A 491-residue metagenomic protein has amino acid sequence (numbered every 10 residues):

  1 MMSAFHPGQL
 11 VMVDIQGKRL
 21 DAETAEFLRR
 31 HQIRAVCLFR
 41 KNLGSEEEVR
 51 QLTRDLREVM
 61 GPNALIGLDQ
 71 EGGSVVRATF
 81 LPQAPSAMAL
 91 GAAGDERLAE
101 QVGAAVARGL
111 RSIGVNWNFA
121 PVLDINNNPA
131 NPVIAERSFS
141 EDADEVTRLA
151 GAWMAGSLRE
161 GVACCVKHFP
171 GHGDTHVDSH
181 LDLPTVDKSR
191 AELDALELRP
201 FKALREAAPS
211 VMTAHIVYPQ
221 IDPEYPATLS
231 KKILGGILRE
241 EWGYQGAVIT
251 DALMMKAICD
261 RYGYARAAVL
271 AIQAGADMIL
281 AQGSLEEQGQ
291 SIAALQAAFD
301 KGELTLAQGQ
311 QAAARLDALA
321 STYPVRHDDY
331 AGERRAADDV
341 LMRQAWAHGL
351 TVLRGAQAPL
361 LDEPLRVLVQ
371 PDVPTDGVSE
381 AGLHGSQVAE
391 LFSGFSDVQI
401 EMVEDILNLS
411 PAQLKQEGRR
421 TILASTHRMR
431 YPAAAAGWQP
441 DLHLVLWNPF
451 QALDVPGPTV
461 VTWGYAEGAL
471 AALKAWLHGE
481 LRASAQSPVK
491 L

Functional and structural regions predicted by a protein language model:
M1-Q32, Y262-L491: Preference for extracellular/luminal or secreted protein segments
V13-D14, L20-A22, K41-I66, S74-V76 (+2 more regions): Second-shell residues forming the walls of enzyme active-site clefts
F27-F39, A104-W117: Catalytic domains of carbohydrate-active enzymes, especially glycoside hydrolases
P82-D95, S138-S140: A charged helix-plus-loop insertion that forms the helical arch/lid used to bind and gate nucleic-acid substrates
A93-V115, V122-S138, A150, M154 (+1 more regions): A substrate-binding/cap region within the structured catalytic cores of diverse enzymes
